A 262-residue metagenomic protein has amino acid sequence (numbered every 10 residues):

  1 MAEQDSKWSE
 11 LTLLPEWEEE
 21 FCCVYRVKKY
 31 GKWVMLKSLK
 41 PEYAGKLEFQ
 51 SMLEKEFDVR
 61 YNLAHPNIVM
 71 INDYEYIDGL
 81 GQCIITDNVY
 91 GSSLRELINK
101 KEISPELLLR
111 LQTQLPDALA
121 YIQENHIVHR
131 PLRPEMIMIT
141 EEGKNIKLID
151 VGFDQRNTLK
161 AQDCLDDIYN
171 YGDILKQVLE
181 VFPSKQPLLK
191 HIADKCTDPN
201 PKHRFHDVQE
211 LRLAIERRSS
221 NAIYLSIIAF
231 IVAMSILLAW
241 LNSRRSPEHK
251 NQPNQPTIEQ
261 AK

Functional and structural regions predicted by a protein language model:
A2-K29: ATP-binding glycine-rich phosphate-binding loop
Y43-N62: AlphaC helix of the eukaryotic protein kinase fold
D73-E75: A short, aromatic-enriched beta-strand patch in the conserved N-lobe beta-sheet of the protein kinase catalytic domain
D78-S93: Conserved short submotifs of the Hanks-type protein kinase catalytic core that shape the nucleotide-binding pocket
S93-I103: AlphaC helix of the protein kinase catalytic domain
L111-Q112: Activation segment signature within eukaryotic-like protein kinase domains
D117-I127: Protein kinase catalytic-loop region centered on the HRD/HxD motif
K147-K195: C-lobe/activation-segment region of protein kinase-like
